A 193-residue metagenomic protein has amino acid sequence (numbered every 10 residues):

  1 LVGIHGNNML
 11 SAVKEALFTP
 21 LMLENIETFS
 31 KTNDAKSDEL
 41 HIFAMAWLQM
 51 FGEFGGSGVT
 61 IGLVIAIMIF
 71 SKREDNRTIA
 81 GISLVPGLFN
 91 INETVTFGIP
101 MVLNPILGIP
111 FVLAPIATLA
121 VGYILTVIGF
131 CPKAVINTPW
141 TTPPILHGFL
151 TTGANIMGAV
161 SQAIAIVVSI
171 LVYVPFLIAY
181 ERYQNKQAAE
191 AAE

Functional and structural regions predicted by a protein language model:
L1-F70: Generic multipass alpha-helical transmembrane bundles of integral membrane proteins
G6-V13, M50-E53, D75-G81, M101-G108: Short, non-helical or kinked segments that cap or interrupt transmembrane helices
I26-A44, G62, I82-V85, T96-E193: Transmembrane alpha-helical segments and their short flanking loops that form helix-hairpins/helix-helix interfaces
V64-G87: Juxtamembrane interface at the ends
